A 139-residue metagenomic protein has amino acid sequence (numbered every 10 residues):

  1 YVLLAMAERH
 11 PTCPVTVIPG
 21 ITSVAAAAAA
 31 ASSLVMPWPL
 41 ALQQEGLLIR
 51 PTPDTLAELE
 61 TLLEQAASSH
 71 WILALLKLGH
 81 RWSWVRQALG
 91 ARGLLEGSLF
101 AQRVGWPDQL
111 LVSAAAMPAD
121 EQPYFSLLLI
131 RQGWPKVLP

Functional and structural regions predicted by a protein language model:
Y1-A66: Class I SAM-dependent methyltransferase SAM-binding "motif I" and its flanking Rossmann-like core
T61-P139: A contiguous loop/helix-start segment that scaffolds small-molecule binding in enzyme catalytic cores
